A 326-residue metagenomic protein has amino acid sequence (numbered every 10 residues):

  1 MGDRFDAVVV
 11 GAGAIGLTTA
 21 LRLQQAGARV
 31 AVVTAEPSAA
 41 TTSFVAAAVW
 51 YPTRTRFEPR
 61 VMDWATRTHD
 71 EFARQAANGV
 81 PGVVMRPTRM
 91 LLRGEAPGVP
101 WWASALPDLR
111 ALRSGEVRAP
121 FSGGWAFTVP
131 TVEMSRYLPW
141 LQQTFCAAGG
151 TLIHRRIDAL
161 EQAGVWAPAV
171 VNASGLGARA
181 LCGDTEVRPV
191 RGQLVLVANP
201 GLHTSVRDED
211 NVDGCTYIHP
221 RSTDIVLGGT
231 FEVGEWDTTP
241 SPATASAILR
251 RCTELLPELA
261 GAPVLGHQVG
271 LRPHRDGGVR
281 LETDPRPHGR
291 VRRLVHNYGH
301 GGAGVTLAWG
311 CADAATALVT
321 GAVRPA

Functional and structural regions predicted by a protein language model:
F5-A31: N-terminal Rossmann-like FAD-binding beta1-loop-alpha1 element of flavoenzymes
Q25-F44: Glycine-rich FAD pyrophosphate-binding loop
A47-P52, R86-L92, A178-E209, L249-A260 (+1 more regions): Central beta-strand plus flanking loop segment that forms part of the substrate or channel wall within the catalytic
A47-S122: Dinucleotide-binding Rossmann-like beta1-alpha1 core, especially the glycine-rich loop that anchors the ADP
F57-R67, G124-W140, T239-T244, T306-L307: Short beta-strand to alpha-helix junction loop
W125-D158, G164-A167, A173: Helical element adjacent to the flavin cofactor pocket in flavoenzyme catalytic cores
W140, A262-A326: C-terminal catalytic lobe of FAD-dependent flavoproteins
P200-H203, S222, E232-H274, P285-R290: Flavin-binding catalytic cores
